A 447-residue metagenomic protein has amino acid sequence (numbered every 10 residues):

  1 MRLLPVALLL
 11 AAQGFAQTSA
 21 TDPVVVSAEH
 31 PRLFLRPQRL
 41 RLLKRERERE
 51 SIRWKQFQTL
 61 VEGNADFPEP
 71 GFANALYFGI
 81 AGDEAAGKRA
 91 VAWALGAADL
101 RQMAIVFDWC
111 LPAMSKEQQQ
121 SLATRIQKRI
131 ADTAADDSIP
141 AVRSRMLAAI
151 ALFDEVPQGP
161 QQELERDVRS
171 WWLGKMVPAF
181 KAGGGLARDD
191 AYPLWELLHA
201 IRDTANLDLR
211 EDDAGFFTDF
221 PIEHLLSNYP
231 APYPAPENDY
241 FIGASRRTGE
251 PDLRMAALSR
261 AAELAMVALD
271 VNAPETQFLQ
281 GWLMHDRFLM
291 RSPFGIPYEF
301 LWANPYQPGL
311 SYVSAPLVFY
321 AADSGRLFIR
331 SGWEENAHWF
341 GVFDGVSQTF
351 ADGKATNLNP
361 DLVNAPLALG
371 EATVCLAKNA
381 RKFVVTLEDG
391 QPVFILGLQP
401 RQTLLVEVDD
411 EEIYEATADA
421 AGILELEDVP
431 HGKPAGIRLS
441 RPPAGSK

Functional and structural regions predicted by a protein language model:
L3-A12: Sec-dependent N-terminal signal peptides
G14-T18: Boundary at the C-terminal end of the N-terminal hydrophobic targeting segment
S19-P31: Short acidic, Pro/Gly- and aromatic-enriched capping/linker segments at domain boundaries
R32-F34, Q38-L40, K44-R47, R53-I222: Aromatic-lined, polymer-binding surfaces characteristic of secreted/periplasmic polysaccharide-degrading enzymes
R47-F57, G345-K354: Short, surface-exposed, low-complexity cationic segments
V177-F180, R401, A421, G432: Solvent-exposed, conformationally flexible loop/turn segments
D189-E412, A416-I423: Extended polysaccharide-engagement surfaces of secreted carbohydrate-active enzymes
V363-G370, D419-K447: C-terminal beta-strand-rich structural cap/linker in extracellular carbohydrate-active enzymes
